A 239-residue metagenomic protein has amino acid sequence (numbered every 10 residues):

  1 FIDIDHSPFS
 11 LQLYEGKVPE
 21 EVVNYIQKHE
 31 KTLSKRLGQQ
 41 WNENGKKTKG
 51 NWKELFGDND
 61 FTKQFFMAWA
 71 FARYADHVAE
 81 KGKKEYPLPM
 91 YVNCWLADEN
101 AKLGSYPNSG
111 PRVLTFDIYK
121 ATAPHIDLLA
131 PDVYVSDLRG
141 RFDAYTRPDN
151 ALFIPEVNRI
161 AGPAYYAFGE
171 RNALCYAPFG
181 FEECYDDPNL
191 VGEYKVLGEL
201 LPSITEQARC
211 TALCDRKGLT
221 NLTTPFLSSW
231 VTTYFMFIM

Functional and structural regions predicted by a protein language model:
F1-Y119: Polysaccharide-binding and catalytic clefts of secreted carbohydrate-active enzymes
S7, E30, I154, V191 (+2 more regions): Short, structured coil/loop segments at alpha-helix boundaries
H77-K84, T115-T211: Catalytic-core region of carbohydrate-active enzymes that cleave or remodel glycosidic bonds
G198-M239: Long, low-hydrophobicity ectodomains and other hydrophilic envelope-associated domains
